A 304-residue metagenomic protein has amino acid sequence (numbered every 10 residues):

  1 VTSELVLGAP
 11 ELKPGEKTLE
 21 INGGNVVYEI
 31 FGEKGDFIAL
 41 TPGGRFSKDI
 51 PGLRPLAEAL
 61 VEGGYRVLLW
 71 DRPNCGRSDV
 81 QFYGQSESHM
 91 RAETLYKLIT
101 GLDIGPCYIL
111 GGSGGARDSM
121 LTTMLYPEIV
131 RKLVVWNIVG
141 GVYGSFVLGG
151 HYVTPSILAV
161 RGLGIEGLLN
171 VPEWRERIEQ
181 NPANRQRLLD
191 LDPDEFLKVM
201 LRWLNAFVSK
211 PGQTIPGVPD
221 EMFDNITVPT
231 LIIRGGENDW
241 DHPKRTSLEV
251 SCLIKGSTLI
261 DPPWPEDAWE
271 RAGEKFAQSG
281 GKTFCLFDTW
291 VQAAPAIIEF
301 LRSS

Functional and structural regions predicted by a protein language model:
P14, Q186-E221: Hydrophobic, aromatic-rich cap/lid helix
G23-D79: Conserved HGGG/HGGXW glycine-rich cap/lid loop of the alpha/beta-hydrolase fold
M90-C107: Conserved acidic catalytic loop of the alpha/beta-hydrolase fold
G111-G115, S119: Gly/Ala-rich beta-loop-alpha elbow adjacent to hydrolase catalytic centers
M120, M124-L125, I129-R161: Flexible "cap/lid" loop of the alpha/beta hydrolase fold
I226, I232-R234: Short beta-strand/loop motif that positions the catalytic acidic residue of the alpha/beta-hydrolase fold
D239-T246: Conserved alpha/beta-hydrolase "acid-adjacent" motif
G256-S304: Catalytic active-site module of serine/aspartate enzymes centered on a nucleophile-bearing elbow/loop
